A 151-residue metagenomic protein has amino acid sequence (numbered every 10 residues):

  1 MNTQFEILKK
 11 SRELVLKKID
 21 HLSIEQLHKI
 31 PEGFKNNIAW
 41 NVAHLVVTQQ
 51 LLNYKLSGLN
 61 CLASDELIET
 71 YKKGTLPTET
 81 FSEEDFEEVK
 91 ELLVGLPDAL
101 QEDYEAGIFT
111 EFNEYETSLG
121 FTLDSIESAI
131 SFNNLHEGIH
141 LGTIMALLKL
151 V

Functional and structural regions predicted by a protein language model:
M1-T3: Absolute protein N-terminus
F5-K9, L16, Q26-K73, Y115-V151: Short, contiguous alpha-helical
L8, R12-V15, I19, L93 (+1 more regions): Hydrophobic alpha-helical core bundles mediating ligand binding, dimerization, or RNAP-core interactions
I19, Q49, P97-L100, Y104 (+1 more regions): A structural signal for well-ordered alpha-helices, especially hydrophobic packing surfaces of coiled-coils
H21-H28, E102-N113, K149-V151: Surface-exposed helix-capping loop/turn segments at secondary-structure junctions
G74-E111, S128-N133: Acidic/histidine-rich alpha-helical segments that form the ligand environment of transition-metal centers
